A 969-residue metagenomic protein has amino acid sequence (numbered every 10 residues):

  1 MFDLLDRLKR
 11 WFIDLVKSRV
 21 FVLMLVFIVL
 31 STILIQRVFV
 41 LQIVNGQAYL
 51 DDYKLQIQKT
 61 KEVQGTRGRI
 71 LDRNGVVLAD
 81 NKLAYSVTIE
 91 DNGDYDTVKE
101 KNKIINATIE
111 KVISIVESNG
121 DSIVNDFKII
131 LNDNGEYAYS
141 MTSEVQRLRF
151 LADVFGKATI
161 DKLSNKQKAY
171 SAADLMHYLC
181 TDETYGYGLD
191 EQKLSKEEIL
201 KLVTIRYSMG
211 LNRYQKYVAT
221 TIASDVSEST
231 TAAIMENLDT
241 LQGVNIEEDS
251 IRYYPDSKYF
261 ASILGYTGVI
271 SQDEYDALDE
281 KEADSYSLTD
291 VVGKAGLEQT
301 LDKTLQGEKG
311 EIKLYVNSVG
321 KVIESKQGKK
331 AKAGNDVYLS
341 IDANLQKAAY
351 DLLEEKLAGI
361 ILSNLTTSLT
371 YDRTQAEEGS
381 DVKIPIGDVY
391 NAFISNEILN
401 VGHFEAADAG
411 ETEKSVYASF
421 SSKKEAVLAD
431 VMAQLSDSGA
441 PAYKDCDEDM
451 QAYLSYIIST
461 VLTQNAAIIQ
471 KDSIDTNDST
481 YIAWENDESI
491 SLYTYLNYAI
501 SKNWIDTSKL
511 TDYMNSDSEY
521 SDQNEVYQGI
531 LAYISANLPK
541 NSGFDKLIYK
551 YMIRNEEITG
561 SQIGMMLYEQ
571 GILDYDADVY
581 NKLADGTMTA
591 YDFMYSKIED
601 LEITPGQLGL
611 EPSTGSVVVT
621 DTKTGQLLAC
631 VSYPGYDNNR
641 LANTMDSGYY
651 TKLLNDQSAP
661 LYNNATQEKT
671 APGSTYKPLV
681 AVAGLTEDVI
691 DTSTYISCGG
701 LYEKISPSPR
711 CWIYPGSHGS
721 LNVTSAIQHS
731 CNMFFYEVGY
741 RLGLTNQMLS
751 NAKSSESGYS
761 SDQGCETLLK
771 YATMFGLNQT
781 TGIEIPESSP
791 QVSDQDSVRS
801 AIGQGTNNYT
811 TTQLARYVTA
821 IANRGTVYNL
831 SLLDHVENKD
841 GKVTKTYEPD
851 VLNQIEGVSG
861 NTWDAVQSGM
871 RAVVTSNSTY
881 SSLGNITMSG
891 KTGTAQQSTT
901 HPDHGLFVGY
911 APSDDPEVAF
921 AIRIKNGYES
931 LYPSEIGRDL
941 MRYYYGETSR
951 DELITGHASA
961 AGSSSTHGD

Functional and structural regions predicted by a protein language model:
M1-K597, Q607-S616, T622, G635 (+5 more regions): Membrane-proximal periplasmic segments of bacterial cell-envelope enzymes, especially penicillin-binding proteins
R37, G75, I109-K111, I234 (+9 more regions): Active-site SXXK
G68, R73, P255-Y275, D279 (+6 more regions): Active-site beta-strand/loop architecture of penicillin-binding DD-peptidases
L78-A79, L627-A629, Y828, T844: Generic structural signal for well-ordered beta-strand positions
A79-D80, L339-S340, V618-V619, L628-C630 (+8 more regions): Structural recognition of the beta-strand scaffold that forms the well-ordered cores of secreted hydrolase catalytic
N335-D336, K383-S436, L661-N663, I690-L768 (+2 more regions): Conserved catalytic neighborhood of penicillin-recognizing serine enzymes
N335-I341, G609-G615, G648-Y676, T692-I696 (+2 more regions): Short active-site loop at a secondary-structure junction that contains or immediately precedes the catalytic residue(s)
T374, V631-Y633, L641-T644, T670-N732 (+2 more regions): Short, glycine/proline-biased beta-turn/loop segments that scaffold the active-site neighborhood
